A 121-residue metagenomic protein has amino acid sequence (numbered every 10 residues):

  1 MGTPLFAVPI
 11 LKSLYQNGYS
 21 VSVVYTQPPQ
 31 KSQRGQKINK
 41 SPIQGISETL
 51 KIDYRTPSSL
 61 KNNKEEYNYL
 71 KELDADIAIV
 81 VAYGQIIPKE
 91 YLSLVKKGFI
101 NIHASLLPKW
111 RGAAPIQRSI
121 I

Functional and structural regions predicted by a protein language model:
M1-I121: One-carbon transfer enzymes
